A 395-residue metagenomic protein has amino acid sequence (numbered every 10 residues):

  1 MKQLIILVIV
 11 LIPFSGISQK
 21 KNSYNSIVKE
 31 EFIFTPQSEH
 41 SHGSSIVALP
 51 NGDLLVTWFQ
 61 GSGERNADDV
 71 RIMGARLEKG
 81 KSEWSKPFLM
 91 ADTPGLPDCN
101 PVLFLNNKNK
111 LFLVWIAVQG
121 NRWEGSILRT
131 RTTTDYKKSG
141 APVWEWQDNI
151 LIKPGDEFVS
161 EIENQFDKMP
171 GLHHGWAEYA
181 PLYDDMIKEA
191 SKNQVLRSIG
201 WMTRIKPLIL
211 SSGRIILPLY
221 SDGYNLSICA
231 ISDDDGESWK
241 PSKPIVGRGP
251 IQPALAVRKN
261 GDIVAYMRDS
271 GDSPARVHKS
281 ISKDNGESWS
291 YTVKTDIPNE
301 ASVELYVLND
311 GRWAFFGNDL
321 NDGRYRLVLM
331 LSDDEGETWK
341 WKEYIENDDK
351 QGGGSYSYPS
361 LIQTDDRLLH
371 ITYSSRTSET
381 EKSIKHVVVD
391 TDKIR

Functional and structural regions predicted by a protein language model:
M1-L4, M202: Positively charged n-region of N-terminal signal peptides that target proteins for export
L4-P13: Sec-dependent N-terminal signal peptides
Q19-R395: Asp-box/BNR beta-propeller blade signature and adjacent active/binding-site loops in extracellular glycan-interacting
